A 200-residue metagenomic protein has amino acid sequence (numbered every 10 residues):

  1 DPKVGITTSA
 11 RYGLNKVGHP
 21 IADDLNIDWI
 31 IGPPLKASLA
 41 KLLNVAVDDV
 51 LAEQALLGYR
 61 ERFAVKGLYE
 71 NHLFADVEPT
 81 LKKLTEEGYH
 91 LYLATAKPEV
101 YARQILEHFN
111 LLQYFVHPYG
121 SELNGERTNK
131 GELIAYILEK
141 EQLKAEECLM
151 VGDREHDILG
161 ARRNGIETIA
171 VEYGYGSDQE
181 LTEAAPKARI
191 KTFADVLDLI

Functional and structural regions predicted by a protein language model:
D1-W29: Active-site neighborhood of HAD-like aspartate-dependent phosphohydrolases
G13-L14, P34-D48, I105, I137-L138: Helix-loop "lid/cap" segments that line or gate small-molecule binding pockets
P20, L112-V116, K144, K187: Conserved H-loop
I30, L112-R127: A short, structured active-site edge motif that brings together acidic residues
A40-E78: Metal-dependent phosphoesterase signature
V65-L93, E99-R103, T128-G131: Short, acidic loop-to-helix structural element flanking the phosphoryl-transfer center in phosphate-processing enzymes
N129-I158: Conserved Lys-Pro-Asp/Glu-containing loop-to-beta segment of HAD-superfamily phosphomonoesterases, centered on
L149-A188: Acidic, Mg2+-coordinating phosphoryl-transfer loop and its flanking beta/alpha structural elements, shared across
